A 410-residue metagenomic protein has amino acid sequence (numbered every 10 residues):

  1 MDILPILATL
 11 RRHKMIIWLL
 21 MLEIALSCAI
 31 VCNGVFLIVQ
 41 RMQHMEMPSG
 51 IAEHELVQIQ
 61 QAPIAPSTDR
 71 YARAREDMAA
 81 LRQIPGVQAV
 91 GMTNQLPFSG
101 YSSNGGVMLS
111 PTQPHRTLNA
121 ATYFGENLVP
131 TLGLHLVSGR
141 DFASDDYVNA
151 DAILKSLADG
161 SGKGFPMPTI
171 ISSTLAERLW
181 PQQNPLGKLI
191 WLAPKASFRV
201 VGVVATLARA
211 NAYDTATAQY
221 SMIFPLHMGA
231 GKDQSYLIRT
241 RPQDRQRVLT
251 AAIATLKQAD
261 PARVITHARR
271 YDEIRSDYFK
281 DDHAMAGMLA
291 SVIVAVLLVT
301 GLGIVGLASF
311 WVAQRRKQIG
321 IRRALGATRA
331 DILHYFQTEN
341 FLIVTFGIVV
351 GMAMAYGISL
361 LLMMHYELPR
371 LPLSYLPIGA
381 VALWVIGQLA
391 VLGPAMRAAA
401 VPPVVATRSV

Functional and structural regions predicted by a protein language model:
M1, A8, R12, I16 (+3 more regions): Membrane-helix entry/capping segments
D2-I6, G379-V410: C-terminal membrane-exit region of the final transmembrane helix in multipass inner-membrane proteins
L10, F310, I321-A330, V401 (+1 more regions): Short helix-to-coil transition segments within interhelical loops that connect adjacent transmembrane helices
K14-Q40, I51: Short, strongly hydrophobic transmembrane alpha-helices
I38, M42-R116, A121: Membrane-proximal extracellular/periplasmic loop immediately following the first transmembrane helix
Q83-A89, Q95-Y278: Mid-to-C-terminal secondary-structure elements that act as membrane-proximal/extracytoplasmic interface segments
V292-I319, L389-A390, P394-A395: A hydrophobic alpha-helix feature that marks transmembrane segments and, especially, their cytosolic C-terminal ends
K317-M363, P377-I378, A382: Transmembrane alpha-helical interface segments in multi-pass membrane proteins
